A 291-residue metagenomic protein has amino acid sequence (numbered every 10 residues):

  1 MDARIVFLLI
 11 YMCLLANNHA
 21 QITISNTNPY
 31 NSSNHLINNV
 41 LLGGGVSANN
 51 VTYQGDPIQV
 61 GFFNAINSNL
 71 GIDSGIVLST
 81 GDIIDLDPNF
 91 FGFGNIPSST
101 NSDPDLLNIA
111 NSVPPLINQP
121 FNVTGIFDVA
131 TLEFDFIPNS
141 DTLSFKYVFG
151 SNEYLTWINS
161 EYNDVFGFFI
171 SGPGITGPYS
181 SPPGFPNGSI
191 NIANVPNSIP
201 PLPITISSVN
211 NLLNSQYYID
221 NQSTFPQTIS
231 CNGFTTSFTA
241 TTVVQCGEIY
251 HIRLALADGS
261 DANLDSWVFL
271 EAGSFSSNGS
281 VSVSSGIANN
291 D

Functional and structural regions predicted by a protein language model:
M1-S25: Bacterial Sec-dependent N-terminal signal peptides
Q21-D291: Aromatic (Trp/Tyr/Phe) and Gly/Pro-enriched flexible surface segments
